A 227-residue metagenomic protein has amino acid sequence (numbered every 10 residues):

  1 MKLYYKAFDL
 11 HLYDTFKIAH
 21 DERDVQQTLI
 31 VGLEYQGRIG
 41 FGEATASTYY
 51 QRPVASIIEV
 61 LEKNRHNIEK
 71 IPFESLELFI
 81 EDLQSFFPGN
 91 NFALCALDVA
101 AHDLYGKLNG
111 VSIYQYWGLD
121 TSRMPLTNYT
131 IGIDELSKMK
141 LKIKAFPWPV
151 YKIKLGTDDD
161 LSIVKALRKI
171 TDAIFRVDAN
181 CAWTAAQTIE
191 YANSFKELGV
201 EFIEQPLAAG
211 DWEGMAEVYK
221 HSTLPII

Functional and structural regions predicted by a protein language model:
M1-Y50: Structured beta-strand/loop patches that form or line metal/cofactor-binding pockets in enzymes
V31, G37, L97, G110 (+3 more regions): Conserved, mostly hydrophobic/aromatic
L33-E34, I39-L108: Metal- or metallocofactor-binding catalytic centers and their adjacent structured scaffolds across diverse enzyme
L76, I113-Y114, F202-P206: Flexible, glycine/charged-enriched surface loops at secondary-structure junctions
Y105-Y129: Catalytic pocket of metal/acid-base enzymes, prominently hydrolases
S122-M124, I143-W148: Gly-rich Lys/Arg/Thr-decorated short loops/hinges at beta-loop-alpha junctions or inter-strand turns that position
G132-F146, D158, A186-E190: Short, acidic/polar
I153, D158-I227: Catalytic core of soluble alpha/beta enzymes
